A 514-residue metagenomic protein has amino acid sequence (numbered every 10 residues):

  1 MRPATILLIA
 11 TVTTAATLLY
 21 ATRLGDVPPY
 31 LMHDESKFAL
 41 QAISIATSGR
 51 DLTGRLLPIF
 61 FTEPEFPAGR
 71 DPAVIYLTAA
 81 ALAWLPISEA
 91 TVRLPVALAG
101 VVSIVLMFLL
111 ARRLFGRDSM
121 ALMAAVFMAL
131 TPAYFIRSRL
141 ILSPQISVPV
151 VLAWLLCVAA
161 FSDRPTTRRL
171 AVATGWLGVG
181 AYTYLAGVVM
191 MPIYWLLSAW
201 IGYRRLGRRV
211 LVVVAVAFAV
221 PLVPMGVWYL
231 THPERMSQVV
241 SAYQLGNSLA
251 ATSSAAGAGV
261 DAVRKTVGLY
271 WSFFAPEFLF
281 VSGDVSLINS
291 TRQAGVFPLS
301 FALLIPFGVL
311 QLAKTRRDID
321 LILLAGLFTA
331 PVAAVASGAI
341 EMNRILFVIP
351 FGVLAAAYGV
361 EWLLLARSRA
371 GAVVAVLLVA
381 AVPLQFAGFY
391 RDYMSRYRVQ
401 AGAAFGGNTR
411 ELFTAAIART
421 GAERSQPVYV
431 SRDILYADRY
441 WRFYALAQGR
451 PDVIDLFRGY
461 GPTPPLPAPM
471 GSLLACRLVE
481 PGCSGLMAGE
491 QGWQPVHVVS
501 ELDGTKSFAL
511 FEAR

Functional and structural regions predicted by a protein language model:
M1-A255, L269-L365: Membrane-integral, polyisoprenol-dependent glycosyltransferases of the GT-C/oligosaccharyltransferase superfamily
F38, A73, T266, Y270 (+3 more regions): Stable alpha-helical elements in mature extracytoplasmic
R112, F443-A447, G489-W493: Short, solvent-exposed amphipathic alpha-helical segments in soluble enzyme and RNA/protein-processing domains
Y182, V430-S431: Short hydrophobic segments within beta-strands
T291, G295, V374-S425, S431-Y460 (+1 more regions): Membrane-proximal, lumen/periplasm-facing interface regions of secretory-pathway glyco- and lipid-modifying enzymes
A330, D433-A437, L478-G482: Solvent-exposed loop/turn segments at secondary-structure junctions within structured extracellular/periplasmic domains
D455-R514: Aromatic/acidic, Gly/Pro-rich catalytic loop(s) in extracytoplasmic/lumenal soluble domains of multi-pass membrane
